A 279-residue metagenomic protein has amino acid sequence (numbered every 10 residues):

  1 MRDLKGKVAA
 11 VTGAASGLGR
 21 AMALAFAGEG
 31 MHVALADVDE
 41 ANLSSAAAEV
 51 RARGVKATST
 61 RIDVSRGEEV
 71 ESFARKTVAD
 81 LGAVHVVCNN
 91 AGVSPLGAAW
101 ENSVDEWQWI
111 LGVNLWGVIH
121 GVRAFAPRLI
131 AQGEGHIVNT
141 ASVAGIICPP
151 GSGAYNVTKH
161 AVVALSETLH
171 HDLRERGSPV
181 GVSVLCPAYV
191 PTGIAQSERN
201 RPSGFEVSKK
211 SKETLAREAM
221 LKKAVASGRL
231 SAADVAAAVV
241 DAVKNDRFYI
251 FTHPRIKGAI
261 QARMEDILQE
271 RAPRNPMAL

Functional and structural regions predicted by a protein language model:
R2-A34: Canonical Rossmann dinucleotide-binding motif of NAD(H)/NADP(H)-dependent dehydrogenases/reductases, specifically
E40-A41, T60-S72, V104: The beta1-alpha1 cofactor-binding region of Rossmann-like NAD(H)/NADP(H)-dependent oxidoreductases
R53-K56, K76-V87, P95: A glycine-rich helix->loop->beta "capping" turn within Rossmann-like NAD(P)(H)-dependent oxidoreductase domains
A98-A99, S103-Q108: Substrate-binding pocket helix/loop in short-chain dehydrogenase/reductase
V122, T158: Active-site helix of classical SDR
S142: Residue(s) in the substrate-gating loop at a strand-loop-helix junction that position the organic substrate next
E175-I250: SDR active-site lid
